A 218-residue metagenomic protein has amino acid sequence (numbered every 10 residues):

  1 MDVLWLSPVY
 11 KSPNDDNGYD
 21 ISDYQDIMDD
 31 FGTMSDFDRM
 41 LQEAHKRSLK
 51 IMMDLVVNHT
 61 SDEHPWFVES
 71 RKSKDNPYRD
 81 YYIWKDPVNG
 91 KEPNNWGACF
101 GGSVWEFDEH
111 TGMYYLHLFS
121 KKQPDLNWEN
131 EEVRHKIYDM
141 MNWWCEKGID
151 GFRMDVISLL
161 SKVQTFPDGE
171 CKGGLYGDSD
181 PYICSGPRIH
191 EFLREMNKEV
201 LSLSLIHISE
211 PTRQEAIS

Functional and structural regions predicted by a protein language model:
M1-N142, E146, S158-L205, S209 (+1 more regions): Acidic/aromatic-lined carbohydrate-recognition and catalytic surfaces of CAZymes acting on diverse glycans
D150: Receiver (REC) domain switch/active-site residues of two-component response regulators
I217-S218: Hydrophobic alpha-helical segments, chiefly the membrane-spanning helices and signal/signal-anchor peptides
